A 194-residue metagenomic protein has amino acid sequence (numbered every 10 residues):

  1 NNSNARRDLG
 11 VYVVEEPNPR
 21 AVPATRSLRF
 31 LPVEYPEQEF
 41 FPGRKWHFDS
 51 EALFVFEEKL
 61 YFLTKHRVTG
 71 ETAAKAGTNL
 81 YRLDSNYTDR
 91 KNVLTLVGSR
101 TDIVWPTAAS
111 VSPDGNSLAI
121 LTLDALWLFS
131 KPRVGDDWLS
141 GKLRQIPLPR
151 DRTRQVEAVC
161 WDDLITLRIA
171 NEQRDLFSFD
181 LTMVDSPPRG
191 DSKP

Functional and structural regions predicted by a protein language model:
N1-P194: Sequence/structural signature of beta-propeller domains
